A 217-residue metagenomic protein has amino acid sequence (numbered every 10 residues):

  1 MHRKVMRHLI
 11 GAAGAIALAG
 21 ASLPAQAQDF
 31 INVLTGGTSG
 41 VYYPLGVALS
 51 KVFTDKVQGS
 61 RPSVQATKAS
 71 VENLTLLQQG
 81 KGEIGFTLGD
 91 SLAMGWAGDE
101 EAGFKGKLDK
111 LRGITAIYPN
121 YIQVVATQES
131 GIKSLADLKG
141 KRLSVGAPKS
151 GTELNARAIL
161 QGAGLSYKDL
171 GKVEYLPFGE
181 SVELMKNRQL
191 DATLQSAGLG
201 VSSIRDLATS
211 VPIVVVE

Functional and structural regions predicted by a protein language model:
M1-A12, L23: Bacterial N-terminal signal peptides that target proteins for export
A21-A27: Sec/Tat signal peptide C-region and signal peptidase I cleavage site
Q28, Q58-S60, K81-E83, D109-K110 (+3 more regions): Loop/turn elements at helix/coil->beta-strand transitions in domains of secreted/extracellular proteins
Q28-M94: N-terminal (or domain-start) structured segment
I31-K56, S60, N120-N187: Bilobed "Venus flytrap"/periplasmic-binding protein-like clamshell domains and structurally analogous long
N32, S63-V64, I84-L88, Q123-V125 (+3 more regions): Structural recognition of the beta-strand scaffold that forms the well-ordered cores of secreted hydrolase catalytic
G89, E100, Y167-E217: Pocket-lining segment of extracytoplasmic ligand-binding domains
F104-I117, I122: A structural signal for short loop-to-beta-strand junctions that line the ligand-binding cleft of periplasmic/secreted
